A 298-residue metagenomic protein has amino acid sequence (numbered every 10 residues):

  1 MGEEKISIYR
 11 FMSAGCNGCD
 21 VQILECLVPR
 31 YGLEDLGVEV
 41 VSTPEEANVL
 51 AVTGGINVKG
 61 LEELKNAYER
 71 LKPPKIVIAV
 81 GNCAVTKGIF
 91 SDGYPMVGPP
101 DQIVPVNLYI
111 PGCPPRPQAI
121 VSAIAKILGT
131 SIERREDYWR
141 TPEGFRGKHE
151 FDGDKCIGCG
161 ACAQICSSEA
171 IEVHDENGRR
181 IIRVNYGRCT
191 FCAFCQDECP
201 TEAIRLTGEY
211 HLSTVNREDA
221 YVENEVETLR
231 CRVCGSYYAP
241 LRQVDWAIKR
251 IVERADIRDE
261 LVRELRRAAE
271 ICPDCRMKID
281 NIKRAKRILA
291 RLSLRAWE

Functional and structural regions predicted by a protein language model:
E3, F11, R146, E150-A161 (+3 more regions): Flanking scaffold residues of small Cys/His-coordinated metal-binding clusters
N17-Y31, D35-I103, I110-A119: Cofactor-cradling patches in redox/metallo enzymes
V21, V28, G32-E46, F145 (+2 more regions): A glycine-rich, hydrophobic loop/mini-helix early in the fold
I110-R135: A charged, well-structured terminal subsegment
D137-F145: N-terminal [4Fe-4S]-dependent radical SAM core
F151, A161-G178, F194-L212, R232-E253 (+1 more regions): Iron-sulfur cluster-binding cysteine motifs and their immediate structural context in ferredoxin-like electron-transfer
E176-G187, A220-E225, W246-A269: Short linker/helix segments within small regulatory modules
L212-L229: Solvent-exposed, charged amphipathic helical/linker segments at domain boundaries
